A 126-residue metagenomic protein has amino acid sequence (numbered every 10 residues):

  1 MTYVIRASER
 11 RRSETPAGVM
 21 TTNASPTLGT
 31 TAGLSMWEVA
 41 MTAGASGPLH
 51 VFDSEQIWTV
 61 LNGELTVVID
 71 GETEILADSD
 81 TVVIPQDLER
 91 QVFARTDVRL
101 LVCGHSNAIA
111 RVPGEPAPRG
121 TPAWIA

Functional and structural regions predicted by a protein language model:
M1-G33, P113-A126: A short, N-terminal "cap"/entry segment at the start of jelly-roll beta-barrel domains of the cupin/DSBH fold
T21-T22, S35-F52: Conserved short histidine dyad/triad with adjacent acidic residue
M36, V83, T96-E115: A short hydrophobic beta-strand segment most commonly corresponding to one strand of the jelly-roll/cupin
P48-L49, V67-V68, I84, E89-R95 (+1 more regions): Short beta-strand His + acidic residue motifs that chelate non-heme Fe in jelly-roll/DSBH and cupin folds
S54-L65: Glycine- and acidic-residue-biased ligand/ion/polar-headgroup-sensing regions
L61-N62, A77-D78, T96: A cytosolic small-molecule/anion-sensing beta-strand core signal
G71-Q86: Short acidic-glycine-tyrosine-enriched beta hairpin
